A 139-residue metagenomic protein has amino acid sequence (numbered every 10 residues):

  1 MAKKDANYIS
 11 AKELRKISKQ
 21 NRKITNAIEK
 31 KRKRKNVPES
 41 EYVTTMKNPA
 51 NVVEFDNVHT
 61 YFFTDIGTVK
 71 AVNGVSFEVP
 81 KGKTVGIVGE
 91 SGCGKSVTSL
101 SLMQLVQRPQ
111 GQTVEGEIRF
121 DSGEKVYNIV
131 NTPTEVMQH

Functional and structural regions predicted by a protein language model:
M1-H139: ABC transporter nucleotide-binding domains
